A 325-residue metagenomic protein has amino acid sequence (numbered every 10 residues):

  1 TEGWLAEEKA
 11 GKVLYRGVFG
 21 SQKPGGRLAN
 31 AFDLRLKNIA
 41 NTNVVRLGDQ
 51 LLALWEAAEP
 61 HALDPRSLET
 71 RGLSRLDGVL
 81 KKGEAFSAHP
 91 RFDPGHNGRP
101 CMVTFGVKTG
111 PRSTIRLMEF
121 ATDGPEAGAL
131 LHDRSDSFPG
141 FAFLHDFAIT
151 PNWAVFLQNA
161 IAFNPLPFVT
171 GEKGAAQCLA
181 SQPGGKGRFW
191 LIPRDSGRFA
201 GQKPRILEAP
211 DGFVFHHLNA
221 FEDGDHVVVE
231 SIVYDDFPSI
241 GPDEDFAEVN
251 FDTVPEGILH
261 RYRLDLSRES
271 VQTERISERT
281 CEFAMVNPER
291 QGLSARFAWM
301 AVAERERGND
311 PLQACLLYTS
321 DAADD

Functional and structural regions predicted by a protein language model:
L5-L131: Well-ordered mid-protein domain cores that form the structural environment of catalytic cofactors
R35, L80-K81, S135-P139, L207-D211: Surface loop/turn motifs at the tips and blade-to-blade linkers of beta-strand repeat domains
A40, F86, F143, H216 (+1 more regions): Beta-rich catalytic cores
Q50-L54, C101-G106, A154-L157, V227-S231 (+1 more regions): Short beta-strand elements that form the blades of beta-propeller/WD-repeat-like and other beta-sheet-rich scaffold
A57, K108, A160, V233-D235 (+1 more regions): Residue-level signature of beta-propeller blades and closely related beta-rich strand-turn architectures in secreted
E59, R112-M118, N164-F168, G185-R188 (+3 more regions): Structural motif
Q182-D195, K203-R268: A conserved active-site cap/scaffold subdomain adjacent to cofactor or substrate pockets
Y318-A323: Conserved small/polar residues in nucleotide/adenosyl-binding loops
